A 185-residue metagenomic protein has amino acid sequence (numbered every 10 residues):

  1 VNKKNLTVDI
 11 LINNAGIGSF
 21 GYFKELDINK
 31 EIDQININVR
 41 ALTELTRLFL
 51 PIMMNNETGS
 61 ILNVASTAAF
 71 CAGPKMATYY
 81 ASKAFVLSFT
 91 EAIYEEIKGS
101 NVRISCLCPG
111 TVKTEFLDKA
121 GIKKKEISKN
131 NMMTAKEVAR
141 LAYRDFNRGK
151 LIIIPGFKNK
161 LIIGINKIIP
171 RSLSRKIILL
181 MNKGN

Functional and structural regions predicted by a protein language model:
N14-S19: Conserved NAD(P)H cofactor-binding loop of Rossmann-fold oxidoreductase domains
Y22-K24, K30-I35: Substrate-binding pocket helix/loop in short-chain dehydrogenase/reductase
K24, G73-A77: Active-site loop immediately N-terminal to the catalytic Tyr-X3-Lys motif of short-chain dehydrogenase/reductase
T46, S82: Active-site helix of classical SDR
S66: Residue(s) in the substrate-gating loop at a strand-loop-helix junction that position the organic substrate next
C71, A92-R103: Active-site-adjacent segment of SDR/Rossmann-fold oxidoreductases
C106, E126-I162: C-terminal helical subdomain
